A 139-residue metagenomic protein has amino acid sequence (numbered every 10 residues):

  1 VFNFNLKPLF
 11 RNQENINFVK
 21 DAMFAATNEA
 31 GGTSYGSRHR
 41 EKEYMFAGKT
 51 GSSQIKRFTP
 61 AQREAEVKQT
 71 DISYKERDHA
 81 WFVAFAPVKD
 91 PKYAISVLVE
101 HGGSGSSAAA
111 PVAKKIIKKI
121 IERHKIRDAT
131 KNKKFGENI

Functional and structural regions predicted by a protein language model:
V1-P8, E14, M23-R127: Active-site beta-strand/loop architecture of penicillin-binding DD-peptidases
R127-I139: Short, highly charged C-terminal tails/helix-capping segments
